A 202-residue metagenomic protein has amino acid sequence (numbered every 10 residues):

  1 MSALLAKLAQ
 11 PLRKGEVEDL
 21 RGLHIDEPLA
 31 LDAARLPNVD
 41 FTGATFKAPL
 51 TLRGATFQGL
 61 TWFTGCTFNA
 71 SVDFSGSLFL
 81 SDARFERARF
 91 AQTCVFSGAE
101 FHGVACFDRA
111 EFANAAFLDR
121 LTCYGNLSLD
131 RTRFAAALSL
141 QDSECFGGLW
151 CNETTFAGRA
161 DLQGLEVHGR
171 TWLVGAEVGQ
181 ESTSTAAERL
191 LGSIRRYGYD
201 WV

Functional and structural regions predicted by a protein language model:
M1-V202: Intrinsic low-complexity/IDR segments
